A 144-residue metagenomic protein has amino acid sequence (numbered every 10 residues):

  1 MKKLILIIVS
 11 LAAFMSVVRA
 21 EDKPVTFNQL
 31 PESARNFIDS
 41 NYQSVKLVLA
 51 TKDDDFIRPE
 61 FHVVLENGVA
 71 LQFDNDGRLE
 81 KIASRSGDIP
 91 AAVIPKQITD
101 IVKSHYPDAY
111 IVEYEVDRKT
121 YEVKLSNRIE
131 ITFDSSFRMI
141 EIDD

Functional and structural regions predicted by a protein language model:
M1-V25: Bacterial Sec-dependent N-terminal signal peptides
E21-D144: Interaction-mediating elements
